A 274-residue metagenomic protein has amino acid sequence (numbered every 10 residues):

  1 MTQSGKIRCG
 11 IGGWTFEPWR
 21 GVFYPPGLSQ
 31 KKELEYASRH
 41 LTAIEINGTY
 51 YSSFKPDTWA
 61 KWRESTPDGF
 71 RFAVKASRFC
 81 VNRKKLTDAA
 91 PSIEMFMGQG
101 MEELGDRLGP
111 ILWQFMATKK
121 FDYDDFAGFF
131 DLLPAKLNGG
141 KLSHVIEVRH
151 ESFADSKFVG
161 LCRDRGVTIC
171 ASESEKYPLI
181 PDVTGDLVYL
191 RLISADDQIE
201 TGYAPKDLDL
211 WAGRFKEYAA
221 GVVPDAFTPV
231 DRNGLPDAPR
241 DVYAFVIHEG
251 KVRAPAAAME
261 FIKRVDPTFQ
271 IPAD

Functional and structural regions predicted by a protein language model:
M1-D274: Residues lining hydrophobic/aromatic ligand-binding pockets adjacent to catalytic sites
